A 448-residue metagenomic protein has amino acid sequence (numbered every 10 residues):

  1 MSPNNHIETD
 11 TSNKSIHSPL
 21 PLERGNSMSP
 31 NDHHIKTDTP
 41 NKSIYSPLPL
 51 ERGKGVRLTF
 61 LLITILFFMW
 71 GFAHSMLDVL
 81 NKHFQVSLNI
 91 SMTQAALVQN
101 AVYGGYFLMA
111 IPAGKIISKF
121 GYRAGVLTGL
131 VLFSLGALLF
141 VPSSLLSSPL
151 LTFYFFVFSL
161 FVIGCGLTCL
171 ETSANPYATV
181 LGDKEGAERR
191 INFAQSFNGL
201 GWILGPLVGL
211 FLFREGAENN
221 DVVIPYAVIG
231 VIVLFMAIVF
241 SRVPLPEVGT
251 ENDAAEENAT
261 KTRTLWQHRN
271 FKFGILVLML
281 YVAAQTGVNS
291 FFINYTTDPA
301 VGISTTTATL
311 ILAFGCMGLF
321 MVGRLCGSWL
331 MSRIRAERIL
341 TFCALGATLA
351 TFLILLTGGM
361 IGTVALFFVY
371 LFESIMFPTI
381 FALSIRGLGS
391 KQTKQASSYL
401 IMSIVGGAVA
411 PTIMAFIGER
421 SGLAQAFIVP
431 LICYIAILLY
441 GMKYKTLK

Functional and structural regions predicted by a protein language model:
L58-V86, N175, V288-T296: Extracytoplasmic
L77-N81, W266-F314: Extracytoplasmic gate region of multi-pass secondary transporters
N100-K115, F314-C326: Central cavity-lining transmembrane alpha-helices of secondary-active solute carriers, predominantly the Major
V131-P149, L345-G358: C-terminal ends and interior cores of transmembrane alpha-helices in multi-pass membrane transporters/permeases
L151-L170, I361-M376: Hydrophobic core of transmembrane alpha-helices in multi-pass small-molecule transporters, especially MFS/SLC-type
C169-D183, S374-G389: Intracellular juxtamembrane helix-capping segments at the cytosolic ends of symmetry-related transmembrane helices
R190-P244: Helix-loop-helix hairpin linking two adjacent transmembrane segments in secondary transporters
